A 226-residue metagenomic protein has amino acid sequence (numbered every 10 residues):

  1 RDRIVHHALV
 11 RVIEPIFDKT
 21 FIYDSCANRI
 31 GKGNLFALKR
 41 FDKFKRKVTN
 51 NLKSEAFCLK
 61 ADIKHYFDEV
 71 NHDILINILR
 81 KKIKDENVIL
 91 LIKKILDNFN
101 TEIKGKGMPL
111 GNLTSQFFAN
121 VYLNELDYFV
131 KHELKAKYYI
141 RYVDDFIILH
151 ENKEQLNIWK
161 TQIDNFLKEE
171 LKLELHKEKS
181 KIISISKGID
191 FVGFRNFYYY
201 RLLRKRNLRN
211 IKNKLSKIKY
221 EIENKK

Functional and structural regions predicted by a protein language model:
R1, V5: Duplex nucleic acid-engaging cores and interfaces of nucleic-acid transaction enzymes
P15-D24: Charged boundary/loop elements
Y23-D24, F36-V143, I147-I183: Conserved polymerase palm-domain catalytic core
I30-N34: Active-site beta-loop-alpha junctions of metal-dependent nucleic acid enzymes, especially the RNase H-like/DDE
I183-F191: Flexible glycine/acidic-rich beta-alpha junction loops that bind and position SAM and/or redox cofactors in anaerobic
D190-K226: Active-site and adjacent loop segments of nucleotide-processing enzymes that use two-metal-ion phosphate chemistry
